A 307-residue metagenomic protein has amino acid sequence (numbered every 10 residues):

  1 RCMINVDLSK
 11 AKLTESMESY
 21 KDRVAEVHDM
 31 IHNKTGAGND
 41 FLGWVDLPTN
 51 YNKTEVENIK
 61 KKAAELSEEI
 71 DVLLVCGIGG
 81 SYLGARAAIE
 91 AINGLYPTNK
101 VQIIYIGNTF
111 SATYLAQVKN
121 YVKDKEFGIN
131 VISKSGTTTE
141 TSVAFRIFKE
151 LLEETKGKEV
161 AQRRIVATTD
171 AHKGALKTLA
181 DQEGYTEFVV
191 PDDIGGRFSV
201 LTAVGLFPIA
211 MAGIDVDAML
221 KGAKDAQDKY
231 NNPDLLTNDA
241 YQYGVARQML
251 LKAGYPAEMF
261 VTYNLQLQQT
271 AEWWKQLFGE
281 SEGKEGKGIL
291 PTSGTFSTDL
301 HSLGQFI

Functional and structural regions predicted by a protein language model:
C2-A64: Extended, charge-enriched "interface" segments that sit outside catalytic cores
D40, E68-D71, A253-P256: A short, charged/proline- and glycine-enriched loop that marks the coil->beta-strand transition at the N-terminal
N50-E55, Y105-T109, L235-T237, S293: Short, flexible loop segments at the rims of nucleotide/cofactor-binding pockets, characterized by
Y51-E55, S111, E140-A144, F296-D299: Phosphate/oxyanion-binding active-site loops and adjacent basic polyanion-contact surfaces
Y51-S67, T237-M249: A short, well-structured juxtamembrane/interface segment
E57, F110-V118, D299, L303: Structural motif
A64-P233: Glycine-rich phosphate-binding loops that contact phosphosugars or nucleotide phosphates
I214-A218, D228-I307: Acidic catalytic cores of enzymes that act on phosphate-bearing nucleotides/polynucleotides
